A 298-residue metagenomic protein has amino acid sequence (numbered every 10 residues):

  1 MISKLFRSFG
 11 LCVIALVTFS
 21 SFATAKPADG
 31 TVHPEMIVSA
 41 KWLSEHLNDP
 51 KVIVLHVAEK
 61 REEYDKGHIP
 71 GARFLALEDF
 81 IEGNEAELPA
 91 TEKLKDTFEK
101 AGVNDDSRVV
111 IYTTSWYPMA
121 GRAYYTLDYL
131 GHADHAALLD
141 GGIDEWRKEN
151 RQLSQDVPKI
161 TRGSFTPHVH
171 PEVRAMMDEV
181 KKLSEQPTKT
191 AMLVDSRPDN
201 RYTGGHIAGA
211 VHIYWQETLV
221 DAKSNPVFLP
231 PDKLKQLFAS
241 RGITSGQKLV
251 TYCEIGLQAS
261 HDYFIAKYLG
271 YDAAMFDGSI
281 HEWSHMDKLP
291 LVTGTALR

Functional and structural regions predicted by a protein language model:
M1-G10: Bacterial N-terminal signal peptides that target proteins for export
F9-S20: Bacterial N-terminal signal peptides
P27, E85, P89-D178, E254 (+2 more regions): Thiolate-centered catalytic microenvironments shared by cysteine-dependent enzyme domains
P27-I37, F80-I81, I143-G205, V211-Y214 (+1 more regions): Active-site neighborhoods of enzymes that stabilize oxyanions during catalysis
T31-K60, G71-F74: Mature N-terminal segment immediately following signal peptide/propeptide cleavage in secreted/periplasmic
P50-I53, P70, D105-R108, T188-A191 (+1 more regions): Loop/turn elements at helix/coil->beta-strand transitions in domains of secreted/extracellular proteins
D79-R108, E217-L249: Helix-loop module immediately N-terminal to the HCX5R catalytic loop in PTP-like cysteine phosphatase domains
Q236, R241-L297: C-terminal soluble interaction/assembly domains
